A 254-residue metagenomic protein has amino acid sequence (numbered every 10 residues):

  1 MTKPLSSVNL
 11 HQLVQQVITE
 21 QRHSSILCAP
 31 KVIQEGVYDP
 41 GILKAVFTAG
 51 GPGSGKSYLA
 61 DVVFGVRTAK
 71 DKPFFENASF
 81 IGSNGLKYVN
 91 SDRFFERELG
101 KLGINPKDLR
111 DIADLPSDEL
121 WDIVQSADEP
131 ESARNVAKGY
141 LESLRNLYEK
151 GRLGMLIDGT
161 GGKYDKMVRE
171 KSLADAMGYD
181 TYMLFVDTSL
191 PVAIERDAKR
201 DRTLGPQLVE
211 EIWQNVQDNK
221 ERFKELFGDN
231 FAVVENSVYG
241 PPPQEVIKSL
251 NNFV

Functional and structural regions predicted by a protein language model:
A29-D39: Pre-Walker A adenine-sensing motif
A45-F47: Short hydrophobic/aromatic beta-strand immediately N-terminal to the Walker A/P-loop
G51-P52: The conserved Walker
K56: Conserved lysine of the Walker
L59: Hydrophobic positions on the alpha1 helix immediately C-terminal to the Walker A/P-loop
V63-G151, D165: Conserved substrate/cofactor phosphate-moiety recognition/catalytic segment in nucleotide-dependent phosphotransferases
V66, K70, S83, L190-V254: Conserved GTP-binding G-domain of TRAFAC-class P-loop NTPases and closely related GTPase folds
G162, D175-R196: Conserved phosphate-donor/acceptor-positioning beta-strand/loop module used by diverse small-molecule
